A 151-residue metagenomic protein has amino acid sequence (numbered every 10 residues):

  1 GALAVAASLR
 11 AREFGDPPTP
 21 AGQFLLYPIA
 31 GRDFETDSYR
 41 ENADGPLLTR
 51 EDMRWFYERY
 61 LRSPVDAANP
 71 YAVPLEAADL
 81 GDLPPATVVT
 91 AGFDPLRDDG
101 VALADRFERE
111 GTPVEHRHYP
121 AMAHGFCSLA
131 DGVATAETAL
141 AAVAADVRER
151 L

Functional and structural regions predicted by a protein language model:
G1-L151: Alpha/beta-hydrolase superfamily serine-hydrolase fold, recognizing
